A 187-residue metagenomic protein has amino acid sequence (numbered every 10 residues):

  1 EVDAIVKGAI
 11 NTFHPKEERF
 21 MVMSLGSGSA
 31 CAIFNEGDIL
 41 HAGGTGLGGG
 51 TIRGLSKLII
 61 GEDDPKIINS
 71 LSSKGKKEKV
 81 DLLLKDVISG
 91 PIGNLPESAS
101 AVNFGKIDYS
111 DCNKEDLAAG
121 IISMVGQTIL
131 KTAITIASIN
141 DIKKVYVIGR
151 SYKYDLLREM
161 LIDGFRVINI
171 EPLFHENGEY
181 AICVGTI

Functional and structural regions predicted by a protein language model:
D3-T12, I52-K57, D64, I170-I187: Glycine-rich phosphate-binding/hydrolytic loop that grips phosphoryl groups
F13-E17, N35-L40, I60-E62, L161-I168: A glycine- and small-aliphatic-rich helix-loop capping segment at beta-alpha/alpha-beta transitions that lines
E17-E18, I142: Short, high-confidence coil segments that cap the C-terminus of an alpha-helix and link into the following beta-strand
R19-S24, G44: Short glycine-aspartate micro-motif
G28-F34: Short beta-strand scaffold segments in enzyme catalytic cores
D38-S89: Glycine-rich phosphate-binding loop plus the immediately following alpha-helix
G93-K144: Adenine-nucleotide phosphate-binding core of ATP-dependent small-molecule kinases
I134-S138, I142-G164, G178-E179: Glycine-rich phosphate-binding loops at beta-strand->alpha-helix junctions
